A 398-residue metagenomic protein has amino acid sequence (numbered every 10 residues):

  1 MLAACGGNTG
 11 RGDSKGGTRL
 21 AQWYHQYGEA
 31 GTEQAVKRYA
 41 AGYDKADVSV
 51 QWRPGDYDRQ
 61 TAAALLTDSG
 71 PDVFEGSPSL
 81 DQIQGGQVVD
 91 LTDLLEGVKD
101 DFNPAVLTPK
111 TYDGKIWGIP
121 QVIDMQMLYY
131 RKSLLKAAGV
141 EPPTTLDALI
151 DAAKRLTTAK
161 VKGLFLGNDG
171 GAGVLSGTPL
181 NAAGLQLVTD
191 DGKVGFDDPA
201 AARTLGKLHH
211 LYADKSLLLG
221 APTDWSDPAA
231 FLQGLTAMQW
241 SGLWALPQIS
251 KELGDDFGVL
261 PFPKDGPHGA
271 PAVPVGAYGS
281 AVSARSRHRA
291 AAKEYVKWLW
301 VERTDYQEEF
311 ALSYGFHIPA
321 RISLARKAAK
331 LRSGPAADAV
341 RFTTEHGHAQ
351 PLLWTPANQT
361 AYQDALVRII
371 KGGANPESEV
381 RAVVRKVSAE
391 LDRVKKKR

Functional and structural regions predicted by a protein language model:
M1-L80, G266, S378, A382 (+1 more regions): Conserved N-terminal structural module of periplasmic/extracytoplasmic solute-binding proteins
N8, W117-Q121, Q126, D147-A201 (+1 more regions): Extracytoplasmic/periplasmic solute-binding protein
W52-Q60, T144-I150, L219-L232, K264: Short helix-initiation/N-cap motifs at beta->coil->alpha
P71-D72, V98-S133, G163, G269-A272 (+1 more regions): A structural signal for short loop-to-beta-strand junctions that line the ligand-binding cleft of periplasmic/secreted
S77-Q126, I150, T178, G258-L260: Hinge/lid segment of periplasmic solute-binding proteins
T92-P104, L164, L185-R203, S250-E252 (+3 more regions): Short, solvent-exposed loop/beta-turn-alpha elements that line the ligand-binding surface or hinge of extracytoplasmic
K193-G220: Glycine-centered hinge/linker elements that transmit conformational signals in sensory and ligand-binding systems
A245-D255, D265-D364, V394-R398: C-terminal lobe and pocket-closing loops of periplasmic/extracytoplasmic Venus-flytrap solute-binding proteins
